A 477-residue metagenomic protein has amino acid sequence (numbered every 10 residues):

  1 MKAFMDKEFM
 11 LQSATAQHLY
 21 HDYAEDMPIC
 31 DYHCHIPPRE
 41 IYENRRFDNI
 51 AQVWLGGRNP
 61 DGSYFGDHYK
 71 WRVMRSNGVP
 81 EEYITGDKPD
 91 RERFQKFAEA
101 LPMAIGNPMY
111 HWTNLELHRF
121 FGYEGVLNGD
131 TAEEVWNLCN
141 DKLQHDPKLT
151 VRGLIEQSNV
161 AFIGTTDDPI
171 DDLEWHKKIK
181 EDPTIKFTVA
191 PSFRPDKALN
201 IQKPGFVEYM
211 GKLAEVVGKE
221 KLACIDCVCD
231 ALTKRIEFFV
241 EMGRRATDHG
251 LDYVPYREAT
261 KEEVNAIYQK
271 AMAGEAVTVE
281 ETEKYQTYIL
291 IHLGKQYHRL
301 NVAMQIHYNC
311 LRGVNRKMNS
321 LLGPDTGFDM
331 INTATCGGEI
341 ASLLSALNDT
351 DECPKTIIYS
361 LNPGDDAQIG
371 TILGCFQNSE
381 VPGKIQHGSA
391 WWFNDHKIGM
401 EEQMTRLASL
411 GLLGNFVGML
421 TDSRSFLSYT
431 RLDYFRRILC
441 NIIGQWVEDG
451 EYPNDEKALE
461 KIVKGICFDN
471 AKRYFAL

Functional and structural regions predicted by a protein language model:
K2-L300, E352-P354, I358-G370, G374-L477: Metal-cofactor-binding active-site regions of metalloenzymes
E43-N44, K317-N319: Short secondary-structure transition/capping segments
M304-I306: C-terminal amphipathic alpha-helical interaction region
C310, N315: Hard-cation-handling environments
N319-G327: Short glycine/proline- and charge-enriched loop/turn segments that cap or connect secondary-structure elements
T333-I340: Divalent-cation-assisted or electrostatically stabilized phosphate/pyrophosphate-binding catalytic cores
L343-D349: Short, basic/hydrophobic alpha-helical segments
